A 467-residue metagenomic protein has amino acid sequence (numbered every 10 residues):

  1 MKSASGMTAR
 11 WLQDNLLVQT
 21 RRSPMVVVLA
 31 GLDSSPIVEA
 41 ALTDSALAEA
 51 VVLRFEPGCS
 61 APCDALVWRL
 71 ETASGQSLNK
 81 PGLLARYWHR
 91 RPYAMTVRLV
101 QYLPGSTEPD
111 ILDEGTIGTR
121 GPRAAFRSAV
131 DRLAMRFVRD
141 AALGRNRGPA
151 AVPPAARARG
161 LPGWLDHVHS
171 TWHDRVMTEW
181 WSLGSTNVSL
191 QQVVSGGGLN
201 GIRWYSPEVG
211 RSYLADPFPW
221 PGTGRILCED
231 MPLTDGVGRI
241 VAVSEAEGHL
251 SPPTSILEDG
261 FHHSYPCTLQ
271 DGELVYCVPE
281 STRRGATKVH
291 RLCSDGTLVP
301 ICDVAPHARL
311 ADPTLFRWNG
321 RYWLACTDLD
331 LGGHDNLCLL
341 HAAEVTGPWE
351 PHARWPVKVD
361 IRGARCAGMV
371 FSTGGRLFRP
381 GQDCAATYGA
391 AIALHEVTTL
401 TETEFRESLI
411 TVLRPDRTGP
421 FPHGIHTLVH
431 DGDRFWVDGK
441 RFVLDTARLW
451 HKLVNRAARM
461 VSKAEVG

Functional and structural regions predicted by a protein language model:
M1-P221, R225-H263, C267-Q270, Y276 (+6 more regions): One-carbon transfer enzymes
W181, G224-E229, V275-E280, W323-C326 (+2 more regions): Short beta-strand elements that form the blades of beta-propeller/WD-repeat-like and other beta-sheet-rich scaffold
G197-S206, G248-L257, D295-H307, L340-R362 (+1 more regions): Blade-edge beta-strand/turn elements of extracellular beta-propeller and related beta-sheet repeat scaffolds
Y213, L227-C228, S255-H262, L269 (+10 more regions): Acidic, mature catalytic/reactive cores of soluble proteins
M231-D235, T282-G285, L329-G333, C384-T387 (+1 more regions): Short glycine/acidic-enriched loop and turn motifs that connect beta-strands
V237-V243, E247, A390, R448-L453 (+1 more regions): Sequence-structural signature of mature extracellular/luminal beta-sheet repeat domains, prominently beta-propellers
A311-V345, R362-E396: Loop/turn-rich, solvent-exposed surfaces of beta-rich toroidal or solenoidal domains
A386, A390-L400, E407, R417-R459: Blade-level signature of beta-propeller repeat domains, shared across WD40, Kelch, NHL, RCC1 and BNR/Asp-box propellers
